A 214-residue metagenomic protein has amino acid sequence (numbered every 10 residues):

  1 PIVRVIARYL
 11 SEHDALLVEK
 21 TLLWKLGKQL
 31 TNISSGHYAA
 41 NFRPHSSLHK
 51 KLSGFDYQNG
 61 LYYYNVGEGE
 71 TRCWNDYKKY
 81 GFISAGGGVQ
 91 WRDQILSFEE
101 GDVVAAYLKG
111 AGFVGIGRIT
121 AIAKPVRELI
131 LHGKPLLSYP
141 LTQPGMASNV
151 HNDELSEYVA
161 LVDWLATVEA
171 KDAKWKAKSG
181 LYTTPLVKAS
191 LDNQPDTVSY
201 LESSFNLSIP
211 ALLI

Functional and structural regions predicted by a protein language model:
P1-G54: Structure-specific nucleic-acid interaction/processing domains
K28, A39-G69, S84-Q90, R127-I214: Contiguous surface segments at macromolecular interaction interfaces
I95-E99: Short, well-ordered loop/turn sites that connect or cap secondary structure elements
F113-P125: Short beta-strand-centered aromatic/proline hotspots
